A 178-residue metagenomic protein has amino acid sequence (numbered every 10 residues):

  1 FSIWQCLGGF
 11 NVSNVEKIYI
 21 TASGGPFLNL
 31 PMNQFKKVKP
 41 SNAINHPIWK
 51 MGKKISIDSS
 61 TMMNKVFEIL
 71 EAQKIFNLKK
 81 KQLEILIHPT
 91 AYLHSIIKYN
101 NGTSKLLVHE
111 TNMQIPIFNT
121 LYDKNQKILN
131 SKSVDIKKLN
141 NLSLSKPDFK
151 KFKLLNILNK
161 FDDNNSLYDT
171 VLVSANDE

Functional and structural regions predicted by a protein language model:
F1-E178: Catalytic, metal-anchored helix/loop core of enzyme active sites in primary metabolism
